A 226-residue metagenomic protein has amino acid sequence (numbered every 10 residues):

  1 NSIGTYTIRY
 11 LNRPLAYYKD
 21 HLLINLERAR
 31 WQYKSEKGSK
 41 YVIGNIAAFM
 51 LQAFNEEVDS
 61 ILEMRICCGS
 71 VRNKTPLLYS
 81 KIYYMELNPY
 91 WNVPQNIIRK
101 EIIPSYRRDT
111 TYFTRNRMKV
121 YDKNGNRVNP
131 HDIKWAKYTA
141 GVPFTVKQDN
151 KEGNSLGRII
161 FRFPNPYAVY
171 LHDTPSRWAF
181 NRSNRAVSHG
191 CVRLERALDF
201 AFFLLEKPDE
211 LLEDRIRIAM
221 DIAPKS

Functional and structural regions predicted by a protein language model:
Y6-S226: Well-ordered beta-sheet/strand-loop patches within structured domains
